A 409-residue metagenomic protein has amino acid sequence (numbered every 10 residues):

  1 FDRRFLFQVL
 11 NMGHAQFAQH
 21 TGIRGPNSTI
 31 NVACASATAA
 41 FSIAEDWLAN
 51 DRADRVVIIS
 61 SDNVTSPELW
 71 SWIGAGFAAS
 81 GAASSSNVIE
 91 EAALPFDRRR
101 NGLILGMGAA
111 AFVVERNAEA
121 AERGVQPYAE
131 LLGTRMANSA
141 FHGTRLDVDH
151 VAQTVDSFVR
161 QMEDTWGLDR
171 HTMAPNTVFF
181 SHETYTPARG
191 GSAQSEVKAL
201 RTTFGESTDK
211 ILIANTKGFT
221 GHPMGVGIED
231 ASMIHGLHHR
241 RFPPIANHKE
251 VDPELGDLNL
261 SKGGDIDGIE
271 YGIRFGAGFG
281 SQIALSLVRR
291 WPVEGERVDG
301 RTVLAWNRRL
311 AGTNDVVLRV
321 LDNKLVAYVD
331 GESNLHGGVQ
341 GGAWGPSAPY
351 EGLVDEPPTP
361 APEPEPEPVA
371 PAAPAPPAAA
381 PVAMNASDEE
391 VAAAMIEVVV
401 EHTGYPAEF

Functional and structural regions predicted by a protein language model:
F1, F7-P26, G338-E365, E401-H402: A glycine- and small-residue-enriched flexible loop/hinge segment at structural boundaries
F1-I43, A75-I104, V197-E229: Conserved catalytic cysteine-centered active-site region of acyl-thioester-dependent Claisen-condensing enzymes
F1-N27, I58-W72, W166-Q194, F204 (+1 more regions): Conserved beta-ketoacyl condensing-enzyme motif
L10-G13, T21, N27-D62, I104-V125 (+3 more regions): Active-site-proximal alpha-helical scaffold in enzymes
R52-N101, T134-D149, E183-G191, S207-L258: Acyl-CoA/ACP chain-elongation machinery
S85-V178, W291-Y350: Condensing-enzyme catalytic core mediating Claisen C-C bond formation in acyl metabolism
T359-A383: Long, low-complexity intrinsically disordered regions
P374-F409: Thiotemplate assembly-line natural product biosynthesis machinery
